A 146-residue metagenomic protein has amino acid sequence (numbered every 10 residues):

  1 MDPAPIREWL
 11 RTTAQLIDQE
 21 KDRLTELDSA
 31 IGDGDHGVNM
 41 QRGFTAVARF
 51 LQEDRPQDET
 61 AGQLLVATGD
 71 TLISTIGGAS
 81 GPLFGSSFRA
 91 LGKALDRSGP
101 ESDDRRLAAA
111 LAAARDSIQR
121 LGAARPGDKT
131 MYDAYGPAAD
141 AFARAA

Functional and structural regions predicted by a protein language model:
M1-A146: N-terminal loops that bind phosphate or other acidic moieties and the adjacent beta-alpha structural core
